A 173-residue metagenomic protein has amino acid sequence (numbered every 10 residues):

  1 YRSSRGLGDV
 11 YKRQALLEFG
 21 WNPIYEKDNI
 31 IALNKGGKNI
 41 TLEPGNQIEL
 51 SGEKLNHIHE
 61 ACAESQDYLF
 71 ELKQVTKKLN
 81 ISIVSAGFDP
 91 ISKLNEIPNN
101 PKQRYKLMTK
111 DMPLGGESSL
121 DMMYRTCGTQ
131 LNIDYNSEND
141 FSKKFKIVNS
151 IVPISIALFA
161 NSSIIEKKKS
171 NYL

Functional and structural regions predicted by a protein language model:
Y1-Y11: Short, small-residue-biased leader/transition segments that mark boundaries at the very start of proteins
R2-S3, P23, K27, S137: Intrinsically disordered, low-complexity regions enriched in small/polar residues
R2-S4, A32-L33, L131: Compositionally biased, low-complexity repeat tracts
S4-R5, K54-A61, D134-F141: A generic structural motif
D9-L94: Active-site acidic/histidine clusters and adjacent loop/turn architecture that either coordinate catalytic ions
F88-L173: Loop-rich catalytic cores of soluble enzymes, especially ATP-dependent carboxylate-amine ligases and other
